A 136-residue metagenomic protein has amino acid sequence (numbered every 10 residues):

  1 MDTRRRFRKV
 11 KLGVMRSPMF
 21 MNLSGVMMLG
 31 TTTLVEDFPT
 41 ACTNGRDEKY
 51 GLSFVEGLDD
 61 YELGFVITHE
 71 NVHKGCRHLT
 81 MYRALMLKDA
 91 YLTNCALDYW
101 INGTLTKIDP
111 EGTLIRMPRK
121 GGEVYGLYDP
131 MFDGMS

Functional and structural regions predicted by a protein language model:
M1-E62, N71-S136: Short, functionally important secondary-structure microenvironments
F65: Winged helix-turn-helix DNA-binding recognition segment
